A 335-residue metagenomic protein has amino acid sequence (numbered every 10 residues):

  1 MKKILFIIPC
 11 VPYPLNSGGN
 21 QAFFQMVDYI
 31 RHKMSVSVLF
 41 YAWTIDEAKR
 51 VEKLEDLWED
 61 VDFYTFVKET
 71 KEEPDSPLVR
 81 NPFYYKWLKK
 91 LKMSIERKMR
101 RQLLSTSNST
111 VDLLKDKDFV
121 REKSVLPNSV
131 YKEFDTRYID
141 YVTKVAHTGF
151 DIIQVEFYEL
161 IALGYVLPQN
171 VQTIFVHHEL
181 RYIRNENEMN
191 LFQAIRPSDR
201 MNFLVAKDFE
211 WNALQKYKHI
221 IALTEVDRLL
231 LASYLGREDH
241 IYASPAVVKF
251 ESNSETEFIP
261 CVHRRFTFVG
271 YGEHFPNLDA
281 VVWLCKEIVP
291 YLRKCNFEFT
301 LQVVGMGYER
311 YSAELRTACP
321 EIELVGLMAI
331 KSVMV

Functional and structural regions predicted by a protein language model:
M1-E72, V79, K89-M93, Y291-C295: N-terminal subdomain of nucleotide-sugar transferases
K3, D28, D140-I153, I161-I174 (+4 more regions): Glycosyltransferases and closely related glycan-assembly transferases that use nucleotide-activated donors
I4, I8, L167-L191: Active-site proximal beta-strand in glycosyltransferases
Y41, V155-F157, A222-T224, V304: Replace "coordinates the UDP/GDP/TDP-sugar" with "coordinates nucleotide-activated sugar donors
P82-I152, Y158-I161, Q193-Y217: Conserved nucleotide-sugar donor-binding subdomain of glycosyltransferases
I174, R200-A206, W211, Q215-S254: Donor nucleotide-sugar binding/catalytic pocket of nucleotide-sugar-dependent glycosyltransferases
W211-Q215, E314, A329-V335: Short acidic alpha-helix that forms the nucleotide-activated donor recognition element in Leloir-type transferases
A243-I330: Conserved catalytic-core segment of nucleotide-activated headgroup transferases in glycan assembly
